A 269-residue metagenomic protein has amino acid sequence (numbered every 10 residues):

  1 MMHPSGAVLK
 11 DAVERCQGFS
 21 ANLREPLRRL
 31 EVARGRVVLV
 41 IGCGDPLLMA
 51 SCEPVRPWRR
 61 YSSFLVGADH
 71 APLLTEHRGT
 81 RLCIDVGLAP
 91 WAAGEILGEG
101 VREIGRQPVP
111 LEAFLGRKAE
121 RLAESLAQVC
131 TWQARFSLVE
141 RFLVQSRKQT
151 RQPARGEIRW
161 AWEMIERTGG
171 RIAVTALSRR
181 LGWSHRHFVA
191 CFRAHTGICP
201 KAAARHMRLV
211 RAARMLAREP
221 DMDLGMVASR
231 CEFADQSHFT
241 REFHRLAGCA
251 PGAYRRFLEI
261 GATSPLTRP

Functional and structural regions predicted by a protein language model:
M1-H185, H195-C199, R214-R218, D223-A234 (+1 more regions): Alpha-helical bundle regulatory/interaction domains
G182, A203-H206, S237: Conserved structured core elements
F192, A204, E242-H244, R255: DNA major-groove recognition helix of helix-turn-helix
